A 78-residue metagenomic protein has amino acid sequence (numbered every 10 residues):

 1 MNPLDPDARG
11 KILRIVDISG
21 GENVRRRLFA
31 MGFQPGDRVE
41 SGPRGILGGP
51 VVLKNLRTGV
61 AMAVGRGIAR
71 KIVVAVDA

Functional and structural regions predicted by a protein language model:
M1, G20-G21, P43-G48: Short, charged beta-turn/beta-strand-edge "cap" motif at the junction between a beta-strand and an adjacent loop
I15-S19: PDZ/PDZ-like domain segments forming the peptide/carboxylate-binding groove, activating on the N-terminal beta-strands
N23-R27: Short alpha-helix capping/helix-loop boundary micro-motifs
L28-M31, V64-R66: Short beta-strand-centered segments at strand-helix junctions
L47-A78: C-terminal structural segments of small proteins and small subunits
